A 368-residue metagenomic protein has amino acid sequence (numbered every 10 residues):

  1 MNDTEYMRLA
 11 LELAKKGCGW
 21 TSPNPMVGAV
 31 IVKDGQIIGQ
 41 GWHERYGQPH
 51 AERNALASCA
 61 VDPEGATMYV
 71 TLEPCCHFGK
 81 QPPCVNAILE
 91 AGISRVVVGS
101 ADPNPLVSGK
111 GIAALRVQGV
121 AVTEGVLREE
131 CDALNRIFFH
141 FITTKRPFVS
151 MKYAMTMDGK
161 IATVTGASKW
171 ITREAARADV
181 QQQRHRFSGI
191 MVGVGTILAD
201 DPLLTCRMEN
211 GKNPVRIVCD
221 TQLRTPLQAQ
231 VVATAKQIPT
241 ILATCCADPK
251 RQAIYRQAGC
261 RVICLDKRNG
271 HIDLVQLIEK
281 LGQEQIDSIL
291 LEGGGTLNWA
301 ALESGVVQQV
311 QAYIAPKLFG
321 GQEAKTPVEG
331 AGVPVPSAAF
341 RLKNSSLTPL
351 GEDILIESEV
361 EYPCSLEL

Functional and structural regions predicted by a protein language model:
N2-R8, L13-G17, S22-N24, P63 (+3 more regions): Enzymes that bind and transform nitrogen-containing heteroaromatic metabolites
M7-K15, H43, Y69-T71, I88-I93 (+3 more regions): Short, mixed-charge, low-aromatic patches
R8, E12-K15, G39, H50-R53 (+3 more regions): A broad detector of short, well-ordered amphipathic alpha-helices that serve as recognition/interaction surfaces
G19-P23, I112, V126-A154: Proteins enriched for Cys/Gly/acidic motifs involved in redox and nucleic-acid/cofactor modification
G28: Helix-turn-helix
I31-E130, V215, I241, C246 (+1 more regions): Zn2+-dependent cytidine deaminase-like catalytic core
K33, T143-T144, E359-E361: Active-site beta-strand termini and strand-to-loop segments that position acidic
C59, R116, I142-T144, Q309 (+1 more regions): Short alpha-helix boundary/capping motifs
